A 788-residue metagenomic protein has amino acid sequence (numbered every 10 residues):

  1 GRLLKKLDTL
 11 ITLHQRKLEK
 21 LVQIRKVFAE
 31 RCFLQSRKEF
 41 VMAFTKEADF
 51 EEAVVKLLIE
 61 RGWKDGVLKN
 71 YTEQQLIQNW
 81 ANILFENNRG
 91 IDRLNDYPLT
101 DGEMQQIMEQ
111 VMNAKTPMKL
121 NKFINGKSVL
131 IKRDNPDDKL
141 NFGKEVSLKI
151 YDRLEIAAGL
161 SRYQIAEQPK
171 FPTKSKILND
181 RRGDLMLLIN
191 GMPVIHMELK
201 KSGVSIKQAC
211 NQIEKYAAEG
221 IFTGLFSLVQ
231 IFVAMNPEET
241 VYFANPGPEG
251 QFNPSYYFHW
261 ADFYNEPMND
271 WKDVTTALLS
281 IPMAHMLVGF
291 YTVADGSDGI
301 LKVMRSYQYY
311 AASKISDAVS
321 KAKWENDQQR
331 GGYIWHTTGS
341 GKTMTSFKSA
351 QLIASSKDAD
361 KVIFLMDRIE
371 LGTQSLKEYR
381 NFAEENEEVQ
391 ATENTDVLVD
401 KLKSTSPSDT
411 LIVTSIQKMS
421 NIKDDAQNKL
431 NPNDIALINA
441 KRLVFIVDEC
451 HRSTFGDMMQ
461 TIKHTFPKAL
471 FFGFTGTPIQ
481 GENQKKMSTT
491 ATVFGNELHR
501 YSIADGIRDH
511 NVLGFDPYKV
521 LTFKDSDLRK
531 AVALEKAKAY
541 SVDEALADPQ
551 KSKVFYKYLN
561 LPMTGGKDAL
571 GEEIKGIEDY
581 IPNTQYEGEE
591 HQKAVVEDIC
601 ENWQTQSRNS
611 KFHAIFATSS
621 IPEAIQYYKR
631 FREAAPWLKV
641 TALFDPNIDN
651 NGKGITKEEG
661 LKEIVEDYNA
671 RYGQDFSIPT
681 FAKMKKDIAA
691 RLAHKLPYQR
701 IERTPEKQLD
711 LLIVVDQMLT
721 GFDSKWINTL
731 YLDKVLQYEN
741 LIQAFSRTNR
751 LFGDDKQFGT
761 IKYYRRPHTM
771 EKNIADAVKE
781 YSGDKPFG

Functional and structural regions predicted by a protein language model:
G1-W63, L228: Feature detects amphipathic, helix-rich regulatory segments
F44-T45, D49, V55-K56, E60-K361 (+7 more regions): ATP-dependent helicase/translocase motor core
N381-Q427: Inter-Walker segment of RecA-like/P-loop motor cores
L411-V447, R452-T461, K695, V714-D716: Conserved RecA-like ASCE ATPase "motif II neighborhood" in helicase/translocase motors
K485-K611, Y628-E633: Interdomain helical connector at the RecA1-RecA2 junction of SF1/SF2 helicase-like NTPases
V532, E544, K553, G753-G788: Long, hydrophobic alpha-helical segments
N560-V714: Conserved C-terminal RecA-like helicase domain
V714, M718-Q743, G759-Y763: A short beta-strand element within the Helicase C-terminal
